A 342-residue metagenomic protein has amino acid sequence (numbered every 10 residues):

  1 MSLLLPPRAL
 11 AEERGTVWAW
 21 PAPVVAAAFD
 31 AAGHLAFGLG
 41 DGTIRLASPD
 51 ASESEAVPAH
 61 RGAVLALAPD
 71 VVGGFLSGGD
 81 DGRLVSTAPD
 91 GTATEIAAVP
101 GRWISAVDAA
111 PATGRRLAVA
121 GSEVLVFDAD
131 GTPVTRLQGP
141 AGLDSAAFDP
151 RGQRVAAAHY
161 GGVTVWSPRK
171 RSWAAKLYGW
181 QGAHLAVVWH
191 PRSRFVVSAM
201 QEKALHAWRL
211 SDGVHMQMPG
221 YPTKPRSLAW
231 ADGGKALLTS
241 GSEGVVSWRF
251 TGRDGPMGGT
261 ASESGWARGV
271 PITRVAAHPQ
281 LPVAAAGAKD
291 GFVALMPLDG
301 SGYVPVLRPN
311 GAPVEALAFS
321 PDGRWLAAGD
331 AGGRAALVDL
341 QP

Functional and structural regions predicted by a protein language model:
M1-P342: WD40-repeat beta-propeller superdomains and closely related acidic/aromatic-rich repeat-like regions
